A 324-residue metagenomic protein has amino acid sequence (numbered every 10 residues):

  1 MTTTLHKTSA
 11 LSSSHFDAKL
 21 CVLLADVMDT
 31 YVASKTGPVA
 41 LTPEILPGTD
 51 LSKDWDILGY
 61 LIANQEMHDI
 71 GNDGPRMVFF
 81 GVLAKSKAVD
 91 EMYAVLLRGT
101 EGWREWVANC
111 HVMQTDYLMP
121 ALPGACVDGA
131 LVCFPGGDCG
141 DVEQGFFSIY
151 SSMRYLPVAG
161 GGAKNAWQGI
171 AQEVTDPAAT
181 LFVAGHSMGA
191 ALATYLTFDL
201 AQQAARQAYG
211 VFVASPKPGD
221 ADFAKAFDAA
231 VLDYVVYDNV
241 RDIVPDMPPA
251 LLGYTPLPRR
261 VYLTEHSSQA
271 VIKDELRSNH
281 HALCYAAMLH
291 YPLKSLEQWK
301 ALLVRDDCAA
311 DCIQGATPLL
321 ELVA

Functional and structural regions predicted by a protein language model:
M1-S86, R98: N-terminal low-complexity, Ser/Thr- and acidic-residue-enriched intrinsically disordered segments
T4-C21, D29-A33, N72-F80, D90-E91 (+4 more regions): C-terminal His-loop and adjacent cap/lid subdomain of alpha/beta-hydrolase
Y60-A184, A201-A208, A230-V235, L251 (+2 more regions): A conserved cap/lid and substrate-binding interface adjacent to the catalytic center of lipid-processing enzymes
L97-T100, H186-S187, V213-S215, N239-V240: Active-site-proximal beta-strand/loop segments in catalytic clefts of secreted hydrolases
G185-G189, A193: Gly/Ala-rich beta-loop-alpha elbow adjacent to hydrolase catalytic centers
A193-T194, A224: Conserved strand-to-helix beginnings and helix N-cap segments that scaffold or border functional pockets
Y195-D199: Active-site signature of alpha/beta-hydrolase-fold catalytic machinery across serine- and Asp/Cys-nucleophile hydrolases
Q202-M288: The feature captures the conserved acid-bearing segment of alpha/beta-hydrolase catalytic domains
